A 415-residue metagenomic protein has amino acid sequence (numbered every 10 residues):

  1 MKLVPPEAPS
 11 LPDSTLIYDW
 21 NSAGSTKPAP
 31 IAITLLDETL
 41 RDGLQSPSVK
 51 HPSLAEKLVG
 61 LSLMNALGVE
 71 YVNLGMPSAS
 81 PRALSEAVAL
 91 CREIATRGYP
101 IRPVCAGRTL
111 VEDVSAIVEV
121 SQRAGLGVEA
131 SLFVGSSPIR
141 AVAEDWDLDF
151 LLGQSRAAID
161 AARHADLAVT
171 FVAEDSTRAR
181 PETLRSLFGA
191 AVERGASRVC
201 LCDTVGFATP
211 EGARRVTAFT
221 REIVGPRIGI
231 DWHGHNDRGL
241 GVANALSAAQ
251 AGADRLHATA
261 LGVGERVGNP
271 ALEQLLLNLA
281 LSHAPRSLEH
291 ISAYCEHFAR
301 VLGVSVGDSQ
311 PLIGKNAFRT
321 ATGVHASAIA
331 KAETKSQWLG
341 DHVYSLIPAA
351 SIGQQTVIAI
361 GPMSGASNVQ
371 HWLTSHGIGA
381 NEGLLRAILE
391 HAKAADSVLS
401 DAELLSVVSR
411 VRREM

Functional and structural regions predicted by a protein language model:
K2-R41, P285-M415: A mid-to-C-terminal "edge-of-domain" accessory segment
L3-L11, L35, S46, H51-E70 (+3 more regions): Alpha/beta enzyme core
L40, M76-P77, R108-T109, F133-S137 (+5 more regions): Short, ordered loop/turn segments at secondary-structure junctions
L40-Q45, A253, G262-E265, P362-S367: Conserved phosphate/anionic-ligand binding catalytic regions in large, soluble enzymes, centered on
P52-A55, V59, P81-S85, E112 (+15 more regions): Conserved active-site and cofactor/substrate-binding residues in soluble primary-metabolism enzymes
L67, E93, R97, V120 (+14 more regions): Change "in soluble alpha/beta enzymes" to "in soluble alpha/beta proteins
V69-P77, P100-V104, R255: Divalent metal-dependent hydrolysis catalytic cores, especially in the metallo-beta-lactamase
A208-Q337: Catalytic alpha/beta core domains of metabolic enzymes, predominantly
